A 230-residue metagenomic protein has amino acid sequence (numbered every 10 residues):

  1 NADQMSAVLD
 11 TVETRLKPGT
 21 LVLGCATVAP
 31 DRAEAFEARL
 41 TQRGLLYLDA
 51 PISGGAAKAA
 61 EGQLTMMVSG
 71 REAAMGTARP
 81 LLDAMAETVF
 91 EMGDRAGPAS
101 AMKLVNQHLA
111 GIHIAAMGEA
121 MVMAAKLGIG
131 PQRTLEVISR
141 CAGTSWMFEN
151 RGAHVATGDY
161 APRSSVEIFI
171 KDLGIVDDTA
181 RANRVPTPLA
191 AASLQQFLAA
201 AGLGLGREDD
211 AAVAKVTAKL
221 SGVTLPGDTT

Functional and structural regions predicted by a protein language model:
N1-T11: Glycine/threonine-rich flexible loop motifs
Q4, R32, A73-A74, A116 (+1 more regions): Short phosphate-engaging motifs
V8-D10, T27-G111: Rossmann-fold dinucleotide-binding core
L16-K17, A86: Short conserved AdoMet
K17-T20, R43-L45: A short helix->loop->beta-strand "cap" motif at the edges of active sites that frequently abuts
D83, G227-T230: ATP-dependent carboxylate/acyl-activation modules
A96-L220: Helical "substrate-binding/catalytic lid" subdomain of Rossmann-like NAD(P)-dependent dehydrogenases/reductases
